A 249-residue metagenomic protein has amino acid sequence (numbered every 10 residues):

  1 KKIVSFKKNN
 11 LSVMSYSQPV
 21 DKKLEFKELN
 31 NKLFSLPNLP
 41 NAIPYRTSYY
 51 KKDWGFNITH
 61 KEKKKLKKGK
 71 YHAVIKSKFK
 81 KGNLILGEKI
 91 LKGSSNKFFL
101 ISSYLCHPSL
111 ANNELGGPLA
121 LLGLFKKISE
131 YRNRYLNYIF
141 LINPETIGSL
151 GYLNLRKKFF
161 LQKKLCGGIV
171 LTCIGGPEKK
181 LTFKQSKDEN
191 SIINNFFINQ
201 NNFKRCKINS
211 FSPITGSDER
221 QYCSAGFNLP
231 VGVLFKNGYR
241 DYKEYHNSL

Functional and structural regions predicted by a protein language model:
K1-L249: N-terminal hydrophobic/helix-forming segments and targeting peptides
